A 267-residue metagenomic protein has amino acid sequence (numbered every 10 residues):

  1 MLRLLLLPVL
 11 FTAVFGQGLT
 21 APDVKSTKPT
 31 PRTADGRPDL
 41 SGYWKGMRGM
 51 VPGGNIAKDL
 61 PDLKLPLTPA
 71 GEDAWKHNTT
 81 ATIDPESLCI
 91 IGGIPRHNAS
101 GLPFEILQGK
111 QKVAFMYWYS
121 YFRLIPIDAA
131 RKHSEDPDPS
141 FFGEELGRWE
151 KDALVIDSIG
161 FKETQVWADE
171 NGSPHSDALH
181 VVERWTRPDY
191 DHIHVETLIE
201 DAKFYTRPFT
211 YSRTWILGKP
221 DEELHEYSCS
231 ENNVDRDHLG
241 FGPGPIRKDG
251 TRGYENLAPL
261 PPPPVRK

Functional and structural regions predicted by a protein language model:
L2, V9, V14-K267: PEST-like low-complexity, intrinsically disordered acidic/proline/serine-rich tracts that flank trafficking/processing
